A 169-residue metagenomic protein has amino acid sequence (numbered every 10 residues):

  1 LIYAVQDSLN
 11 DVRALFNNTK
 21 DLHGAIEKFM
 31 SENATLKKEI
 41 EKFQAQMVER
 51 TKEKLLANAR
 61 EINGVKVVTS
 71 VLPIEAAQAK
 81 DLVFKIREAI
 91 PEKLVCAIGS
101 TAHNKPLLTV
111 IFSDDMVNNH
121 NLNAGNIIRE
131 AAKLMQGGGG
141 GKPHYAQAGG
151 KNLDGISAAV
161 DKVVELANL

Functional and structural regions predicted by a protein language model:
L1-L169: Terminal appendage regions of diverse proteins
